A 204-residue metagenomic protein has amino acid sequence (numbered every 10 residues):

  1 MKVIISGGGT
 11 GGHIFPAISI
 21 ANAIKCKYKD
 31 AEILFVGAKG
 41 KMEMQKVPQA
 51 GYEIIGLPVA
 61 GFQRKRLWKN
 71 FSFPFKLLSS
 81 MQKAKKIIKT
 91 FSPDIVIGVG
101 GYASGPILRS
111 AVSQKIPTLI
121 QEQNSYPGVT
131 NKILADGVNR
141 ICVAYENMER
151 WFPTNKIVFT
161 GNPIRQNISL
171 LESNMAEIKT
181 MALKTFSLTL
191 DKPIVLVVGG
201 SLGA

Functional and structural regions predicted by a protein language model:
M1, V47, S173-V197: Nucleotide-sugar donor-binding and catalytic loop/hinge architecture of NDP-sugar-dependent glycosyltransferases
V3-T10, C26, D30-K76, M81: Conserved nucleotide-sugar phosphate-binding/catalytic loop shared by glycosyltransferases and other
G8, A38-G40, V59, Q123 (+3 more regions): Cofactor-binding loop segments of dinucleotide-utilizing enzymes, especially the Rossmann-like FAD- and NAD(P)+-binding
H13-K25: Short amphipathic alpha-helix
Y28, K86-S92, L188-L190: Glycine-rich phosphate-binding loop signature in dinucleotide/nucleotide-binding domains
E53, V112-T180, L188: Active-site-proximal region of nucleotide-activated glycan assembly enzymes, centered on histidine/acidic-rich loops
S72-K86, E177, M181-L183: Glycine-rich, highly charged phosphate/nucleotide-binding loops
K83-V96, S104-L119, K132-R140: Glycosyltransferases and closely related glycan-assembly transferases that use nucleotide-activated donors
